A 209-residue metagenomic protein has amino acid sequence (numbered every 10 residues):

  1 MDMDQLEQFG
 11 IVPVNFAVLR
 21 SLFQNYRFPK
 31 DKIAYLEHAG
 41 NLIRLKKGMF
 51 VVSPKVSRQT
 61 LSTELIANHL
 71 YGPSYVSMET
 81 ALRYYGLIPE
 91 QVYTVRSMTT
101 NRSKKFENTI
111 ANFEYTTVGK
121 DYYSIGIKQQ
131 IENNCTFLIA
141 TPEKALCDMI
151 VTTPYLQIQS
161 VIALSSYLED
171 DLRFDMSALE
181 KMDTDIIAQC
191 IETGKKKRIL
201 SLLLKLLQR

Functional and structural regions predicted by a protein language model:
M1-P73: Short beta-edge/loop segments at beta->alpha junctions of small alpha/beta modules that act as binding/recognition
F16, M78, P142-E143: Structural motif detector for alpha-helix initiation sites
Q24, G86, V151-Y155: Hydrophobic/aromatic-lined pockets within catalytic cores
H38-A39, R83-Y84, T193: Residues at alpha-helix termini
R44-V52, T63-Y122: Short gly/ser-rich loop at a beta-strand->alpha-helix junction or flexible surface loop bordering the NTP-binding
T60-T63, S124-Q129: Acidic/polar active-site rim loop that often engages polyanionic ligands
I127-R209: Hydrophobic alpha-helical interaction segments
